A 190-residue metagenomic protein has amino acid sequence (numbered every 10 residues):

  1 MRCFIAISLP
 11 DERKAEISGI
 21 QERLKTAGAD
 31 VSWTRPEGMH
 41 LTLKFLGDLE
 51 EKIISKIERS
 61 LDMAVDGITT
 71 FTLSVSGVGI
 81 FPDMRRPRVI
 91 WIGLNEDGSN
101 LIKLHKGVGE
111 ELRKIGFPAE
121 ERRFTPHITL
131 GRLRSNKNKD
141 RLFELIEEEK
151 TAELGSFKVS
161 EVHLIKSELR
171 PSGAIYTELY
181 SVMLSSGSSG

Functional and structural regions predicted by a protein language model:
M1-G190: Histidine-dependent nucleotide/RNA phosphoesterase domain, centered on the 2H-phosphoesterase fold with its duplicated
